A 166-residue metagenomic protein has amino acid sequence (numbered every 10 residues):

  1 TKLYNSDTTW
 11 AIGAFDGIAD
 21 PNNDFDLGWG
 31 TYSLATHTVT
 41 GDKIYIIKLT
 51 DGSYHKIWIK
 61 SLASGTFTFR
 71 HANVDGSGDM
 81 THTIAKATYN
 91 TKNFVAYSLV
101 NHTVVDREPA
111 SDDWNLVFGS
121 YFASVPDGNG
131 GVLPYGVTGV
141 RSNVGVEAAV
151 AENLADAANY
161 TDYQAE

Functional and structural regions predicted by a protein language model:
T1-E166: Surface-exposed, beta-sheet-biased, low-hydrophobicity segments with strongly acidic/polar composition
